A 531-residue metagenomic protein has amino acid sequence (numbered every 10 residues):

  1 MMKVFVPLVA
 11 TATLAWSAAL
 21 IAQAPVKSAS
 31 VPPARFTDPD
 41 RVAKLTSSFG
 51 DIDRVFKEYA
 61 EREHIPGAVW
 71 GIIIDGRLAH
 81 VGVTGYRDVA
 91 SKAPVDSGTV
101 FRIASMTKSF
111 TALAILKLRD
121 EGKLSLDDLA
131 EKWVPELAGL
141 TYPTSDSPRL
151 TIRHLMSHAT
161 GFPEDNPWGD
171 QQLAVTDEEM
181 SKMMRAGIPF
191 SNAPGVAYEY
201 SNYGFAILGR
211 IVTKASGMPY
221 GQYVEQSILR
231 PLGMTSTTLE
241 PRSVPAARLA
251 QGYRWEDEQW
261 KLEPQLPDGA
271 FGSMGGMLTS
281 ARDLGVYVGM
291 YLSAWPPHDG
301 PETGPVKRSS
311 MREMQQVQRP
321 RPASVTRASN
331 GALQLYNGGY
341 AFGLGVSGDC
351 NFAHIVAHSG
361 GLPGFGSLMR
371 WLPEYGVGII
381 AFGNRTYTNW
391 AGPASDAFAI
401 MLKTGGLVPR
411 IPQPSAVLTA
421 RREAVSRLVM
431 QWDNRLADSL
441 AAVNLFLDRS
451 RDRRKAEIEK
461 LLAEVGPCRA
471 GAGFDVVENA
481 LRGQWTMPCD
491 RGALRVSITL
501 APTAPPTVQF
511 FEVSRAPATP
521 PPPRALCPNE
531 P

Functional and structural regions predicted by a protein language model:
A24, P320-S329, A353, A381-R449 (+2 more regions): Short, gly/Ser/Thr-rich active-site loops of penicillin-recognizing serine hydrolases
R41-I103, K123-S125, K132, E136-L140 (+4 more regions): Short, conserved catalytic-motif segment at the N-terminal edge
G50-F56, W70, G76, R102-D127 (+2 more regions): Active-site SXXK
V83-V89, Y142-G361: Short, surface-exposed loop or secondary-structure junction motifs that flank catalytic or metal-binding residues
A357, L368-W371, Y375-N384, R495-S497 (+1 more regions): Short, well-ordered beta-strand elements
N434-E478: Short solvent-exposed beta->alpha transition segments
G473-P531: Exposed beta-sheet edge and beta->alpha loop/turn motif
